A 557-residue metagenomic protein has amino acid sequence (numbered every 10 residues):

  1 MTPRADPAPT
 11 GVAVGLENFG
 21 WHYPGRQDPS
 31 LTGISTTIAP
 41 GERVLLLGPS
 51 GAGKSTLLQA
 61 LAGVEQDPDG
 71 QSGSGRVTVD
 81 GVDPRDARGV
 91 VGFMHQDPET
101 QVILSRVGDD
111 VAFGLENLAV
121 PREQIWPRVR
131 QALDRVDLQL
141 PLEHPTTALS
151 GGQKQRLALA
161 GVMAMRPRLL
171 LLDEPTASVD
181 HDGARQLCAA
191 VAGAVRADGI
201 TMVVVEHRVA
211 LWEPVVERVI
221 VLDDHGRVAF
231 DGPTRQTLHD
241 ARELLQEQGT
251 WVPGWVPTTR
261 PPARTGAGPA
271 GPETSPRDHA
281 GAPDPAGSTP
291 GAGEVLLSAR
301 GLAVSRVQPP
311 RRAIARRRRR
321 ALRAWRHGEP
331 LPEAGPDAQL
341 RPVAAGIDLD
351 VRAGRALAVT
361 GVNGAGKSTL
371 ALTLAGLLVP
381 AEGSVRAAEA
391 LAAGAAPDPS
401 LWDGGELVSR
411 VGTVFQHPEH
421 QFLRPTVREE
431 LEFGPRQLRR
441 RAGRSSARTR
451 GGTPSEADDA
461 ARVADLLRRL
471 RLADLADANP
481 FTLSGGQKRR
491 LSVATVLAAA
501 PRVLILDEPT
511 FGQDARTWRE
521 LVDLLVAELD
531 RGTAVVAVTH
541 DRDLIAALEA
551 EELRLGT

Functional and structural regions predicted by a protein language model:
A62, A375: Helix-to-loop junction immediately C-terminal to a conserved catalytic motif
R76-A87, S384-E406: ABC ATPase NBD Q-loop/coupling interface
E123-P141, A299-L302, S445-L475: Conserved ABC ATPase "signature" region
P145-L149, Q153, N479-L483: Conserved ABC ATPase signature
L159, L187, V493: Hydrophobic anchor residue at the start of the ABC signature
V162-M163, V496-L497: ABC ATPase C-loop
L170-E174, V179, L504-D507: Catalytic Walker B motif of ABC-type/P-loop ATPase nucleotide-binding domains
G226-G249, A546, G556-T557: Conserved beta-strand-loop-alpha-helix hinge in the C-terminal portion of ABC ATPase nucleotide-binding domains
